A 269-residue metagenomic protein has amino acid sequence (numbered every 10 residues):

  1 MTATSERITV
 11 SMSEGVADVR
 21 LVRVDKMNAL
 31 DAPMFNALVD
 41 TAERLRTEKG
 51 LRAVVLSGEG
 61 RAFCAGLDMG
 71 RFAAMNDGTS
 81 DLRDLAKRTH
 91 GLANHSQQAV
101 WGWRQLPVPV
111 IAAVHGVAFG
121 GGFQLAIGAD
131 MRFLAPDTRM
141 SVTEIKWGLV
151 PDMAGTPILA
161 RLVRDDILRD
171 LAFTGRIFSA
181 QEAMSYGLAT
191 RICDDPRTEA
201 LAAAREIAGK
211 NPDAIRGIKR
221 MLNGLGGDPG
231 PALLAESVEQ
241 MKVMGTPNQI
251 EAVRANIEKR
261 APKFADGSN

Functional and structural regions predicted by a protein language model:
M1-E59: Conserved CoA-thioester-binding segment of acyl-CoA-metabolizing enzymes
M1-S5, R254-N269: Terminal low-complexity tails and localization/encapsulation signals of metabolic enzymes
V24, F133-T138, A189-A235, M241-P247 (+1 more regions): C-terminal long alpha-helix characteristic of the crotonase
G58-A99, A118: Glycine- (often His-adjacent) and acidic-residue-rich active-site loop that binds/positions the CoA thioester
Q98-P107, A113, F119-F173, Y186 (+1 more regions): CoA-thioester-processing core
G175-E182: Acidic, divalent-metal-coordinating active-site segment for phosphoryl/phosphodiester hydrolysis, typified by short
